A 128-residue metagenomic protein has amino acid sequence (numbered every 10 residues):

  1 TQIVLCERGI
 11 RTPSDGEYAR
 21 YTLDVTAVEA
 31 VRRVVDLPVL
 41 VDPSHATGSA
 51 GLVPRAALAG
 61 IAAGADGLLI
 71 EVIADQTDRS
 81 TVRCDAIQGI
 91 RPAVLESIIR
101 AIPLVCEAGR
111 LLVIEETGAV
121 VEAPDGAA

Functional and structural regions predicted by a protein language model:
T1-T77: Catalytic alpha/beta core domains of metabolic enzymes, predominantly
D15-E17, V53, I99-I102, L111-I114: Generic alpha-helix signal with a bias toward terminal, lower-confidence helices and secondary-structure junctions
A57, G64, P92, P124-A128: Short, electropositive alpha-helical surface patch
A74-L111: C-terminal helical cap(s) of enzyme catalytic domains, especially alpha/beta-barrels
A108-A127: Divalent-metal-activated hydrolytic enzyme cores
